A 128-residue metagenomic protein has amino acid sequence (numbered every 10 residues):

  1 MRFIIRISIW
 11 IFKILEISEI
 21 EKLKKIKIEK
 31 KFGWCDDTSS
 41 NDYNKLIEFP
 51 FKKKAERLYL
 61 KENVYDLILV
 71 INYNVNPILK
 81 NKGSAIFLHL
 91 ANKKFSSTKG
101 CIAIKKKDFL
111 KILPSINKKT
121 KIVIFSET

Functional and structural regions predicted by a protein language model:
M1-K99, K106-T128: Cell wall/extracellular polymer interaction/catalysis modules
